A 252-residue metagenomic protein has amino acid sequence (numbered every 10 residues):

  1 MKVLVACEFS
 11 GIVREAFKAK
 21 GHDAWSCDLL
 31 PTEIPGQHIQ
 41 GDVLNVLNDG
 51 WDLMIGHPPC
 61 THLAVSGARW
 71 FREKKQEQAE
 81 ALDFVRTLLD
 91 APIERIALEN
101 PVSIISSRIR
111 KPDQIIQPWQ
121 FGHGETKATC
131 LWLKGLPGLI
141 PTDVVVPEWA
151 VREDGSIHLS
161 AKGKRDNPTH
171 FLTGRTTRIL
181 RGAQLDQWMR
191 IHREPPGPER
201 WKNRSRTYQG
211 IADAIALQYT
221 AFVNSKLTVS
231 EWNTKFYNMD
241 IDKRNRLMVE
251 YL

Functional and structural regions predicted by a protein language model:
M1-N238, M248-Y251: Conserved active-site and SAM-binding loop architecture of S-adenosyl-L-methionine-dependent nucleic-acid
K243-R244: C-terminal accessory extensions appended to soluble enzyme cores
